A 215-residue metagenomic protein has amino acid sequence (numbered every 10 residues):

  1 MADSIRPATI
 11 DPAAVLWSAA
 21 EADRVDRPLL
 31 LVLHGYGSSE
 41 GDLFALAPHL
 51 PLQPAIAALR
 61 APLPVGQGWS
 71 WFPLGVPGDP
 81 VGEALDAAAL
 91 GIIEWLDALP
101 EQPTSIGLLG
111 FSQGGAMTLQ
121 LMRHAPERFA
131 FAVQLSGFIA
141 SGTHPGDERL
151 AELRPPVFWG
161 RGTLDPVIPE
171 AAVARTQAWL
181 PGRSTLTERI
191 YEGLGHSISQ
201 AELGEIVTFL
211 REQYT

Functional and structural regions predicted by a protein language model:
D3-T104: Serine-hydrolase catalytic machinery in alpha/beta-hydrolase-like enzymes
A45, Q120-H124: Active-site signature of alpha/beta-hydrolase-fold catalytic machinery across serine- and Asp/Cys-nucleophile hydrolases
L108-G110, L135: Short beta-strand immediately N-terminal to the catalytic nucleophile in serine-hydrolase-like folds
G110-G114, T118: Gly/Ala-rich beta-loop-alpha elbow adjacent to hydrolase catalytic centers
E127-I139: A conserved short beta-strand
S141, T163-I168, H196-S197: Acidic catalytic loop of the alpha/beta-hydrolase fold
L153, W159-R161, D165: Short beta-strand/loop motif that positions the catalytic acidic residue of the alpha/beta-hydrolase fold
A171-T215: C-terminal catalytic histidine-bearing segment of alpha/beta-hydrolase fold enzymes
